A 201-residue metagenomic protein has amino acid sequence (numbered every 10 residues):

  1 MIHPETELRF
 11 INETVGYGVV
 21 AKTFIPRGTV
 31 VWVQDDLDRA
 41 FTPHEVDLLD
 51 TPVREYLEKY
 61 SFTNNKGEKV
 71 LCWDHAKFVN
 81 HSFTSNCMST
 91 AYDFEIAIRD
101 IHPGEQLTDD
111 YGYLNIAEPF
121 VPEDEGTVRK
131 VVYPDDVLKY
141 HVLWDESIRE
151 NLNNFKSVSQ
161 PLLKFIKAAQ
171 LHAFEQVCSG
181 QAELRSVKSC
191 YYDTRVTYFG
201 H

Functional and structural regions predicted by a protein language model:
M1-H201: Conserved catalytic SET/PR domain of SAM-dependent protein methyltransferases, capturing the structural core that binds
